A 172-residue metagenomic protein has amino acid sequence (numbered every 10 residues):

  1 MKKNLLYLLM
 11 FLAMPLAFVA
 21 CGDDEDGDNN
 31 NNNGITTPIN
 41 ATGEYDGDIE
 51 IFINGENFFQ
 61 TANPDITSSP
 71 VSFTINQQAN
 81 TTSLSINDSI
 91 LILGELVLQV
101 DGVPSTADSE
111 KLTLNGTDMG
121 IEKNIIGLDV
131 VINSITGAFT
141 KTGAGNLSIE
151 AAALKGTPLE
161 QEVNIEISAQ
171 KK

Functional and structural regions predicted by a protein language model:
K2-N4, M14-D48, G156-K172: Bacterial Sec-dependent N-terminal signal peptides
N40, E44-D65: Transition segment at domain starts
T42, D46, S68-P70, V100 (+1 more regions): Surface-exposed or flexible loop/turn and strand-edge residues in extracellular/cell-surface modules
Y45, I86, T113-N115, G143-E150: A short hydrophobic beta-strand element
E50-N54, S89-G94, M119, L154-G156: Hydrophobic lipid-interacting interfaces of membrane-associated proteins
N63-I135, F139: Predominantly extracellular/secreted and cell-surface proteins with exposed, flexible low-complexity segments
L98-K111, A144-K172: Edge beta-strand at a domain terminus
